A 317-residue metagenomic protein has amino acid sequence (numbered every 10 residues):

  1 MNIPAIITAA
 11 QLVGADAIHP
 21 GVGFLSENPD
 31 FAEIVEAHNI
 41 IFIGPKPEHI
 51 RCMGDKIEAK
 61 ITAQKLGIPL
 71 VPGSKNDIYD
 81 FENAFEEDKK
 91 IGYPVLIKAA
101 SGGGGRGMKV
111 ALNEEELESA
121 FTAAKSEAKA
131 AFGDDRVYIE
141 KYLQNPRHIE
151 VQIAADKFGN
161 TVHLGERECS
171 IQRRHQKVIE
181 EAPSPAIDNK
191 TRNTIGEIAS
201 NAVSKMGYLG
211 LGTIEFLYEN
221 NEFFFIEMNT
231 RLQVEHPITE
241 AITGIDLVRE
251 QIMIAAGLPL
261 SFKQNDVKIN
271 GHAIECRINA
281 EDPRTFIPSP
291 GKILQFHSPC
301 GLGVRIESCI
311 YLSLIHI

Functional and structural regions predicted by a protein language model:
M1-I214, Y218-E235: N-terminal beta-alpha lobe that positions the nucleotide/phosphoryl donor in ATP/NTP-coupled carboxylate activation
Q233-D246: ATP-dependent carboxylate-activation loops
N265-S313: Glycine-rich active-site loop/lid that clamps phosphate-bearing ligands
I315-I317: Conserved small/polar residues in nucleotide/adenosyl-binding loops
